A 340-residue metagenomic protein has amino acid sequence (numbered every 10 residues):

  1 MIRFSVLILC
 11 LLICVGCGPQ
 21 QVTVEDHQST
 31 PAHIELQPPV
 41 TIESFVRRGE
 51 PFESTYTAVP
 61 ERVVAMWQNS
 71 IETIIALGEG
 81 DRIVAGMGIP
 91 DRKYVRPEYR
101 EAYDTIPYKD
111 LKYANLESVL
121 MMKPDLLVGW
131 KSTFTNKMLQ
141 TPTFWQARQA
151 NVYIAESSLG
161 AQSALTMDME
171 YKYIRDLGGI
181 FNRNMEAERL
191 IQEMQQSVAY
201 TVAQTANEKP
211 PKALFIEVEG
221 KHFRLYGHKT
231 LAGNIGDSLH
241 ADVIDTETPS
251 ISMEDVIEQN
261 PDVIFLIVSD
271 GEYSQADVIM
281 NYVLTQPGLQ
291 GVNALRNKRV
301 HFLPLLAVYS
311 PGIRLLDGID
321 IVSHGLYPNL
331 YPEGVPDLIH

Functional and structural regions predicted by a protein language model:
S5-C14: Bacterial N-terminal signal peptides
C17-E72, G179-L214, G325, N329-H340: Bacterial Sec-exported substrate-binding components of ABC uptake systems
S54, P60-E61, V128-S132, S157-A164 (+4 more regions): Second-shell loop/turn segments in exported
T55, Y113-L126, L139, S252-N260: Short helices/loops that flank or line small-molecule/ion binding pockets
V64-M122, L126, W130-S132, I244: A short, structured surface patch at a secondary-structure boundary
I89-R92, R224-S250: Alpha-helical, coiled-coil/dimerization segments enriched in small aliphatic residues
Y94, K131-Q140, A150-D176, K209-L231: Extracytoplasmic ligand-binding site segments that recognize negatively charged/polar headgroups
A164-G179, E188, L266-H340: Structured C-terminal subdomain patch of bacterial secreted/periplasmic proteins
